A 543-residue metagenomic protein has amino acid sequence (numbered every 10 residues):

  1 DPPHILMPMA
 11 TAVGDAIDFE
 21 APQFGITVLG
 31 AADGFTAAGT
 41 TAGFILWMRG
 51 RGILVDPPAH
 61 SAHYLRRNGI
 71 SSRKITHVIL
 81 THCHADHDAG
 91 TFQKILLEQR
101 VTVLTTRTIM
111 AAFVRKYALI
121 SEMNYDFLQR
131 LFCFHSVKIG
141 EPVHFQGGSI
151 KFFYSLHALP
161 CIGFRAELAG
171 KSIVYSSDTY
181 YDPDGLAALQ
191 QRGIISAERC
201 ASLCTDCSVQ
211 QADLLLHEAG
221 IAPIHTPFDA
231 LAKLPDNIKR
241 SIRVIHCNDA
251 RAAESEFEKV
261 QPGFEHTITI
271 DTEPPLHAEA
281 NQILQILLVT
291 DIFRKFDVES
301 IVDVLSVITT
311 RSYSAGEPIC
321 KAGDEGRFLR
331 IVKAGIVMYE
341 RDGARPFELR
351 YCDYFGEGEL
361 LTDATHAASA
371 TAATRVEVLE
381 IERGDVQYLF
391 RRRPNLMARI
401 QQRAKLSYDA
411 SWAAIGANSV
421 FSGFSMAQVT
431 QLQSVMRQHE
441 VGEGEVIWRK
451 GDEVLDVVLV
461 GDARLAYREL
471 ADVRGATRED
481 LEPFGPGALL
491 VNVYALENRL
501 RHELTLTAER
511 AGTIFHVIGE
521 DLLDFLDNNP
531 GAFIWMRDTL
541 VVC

Functional and structural regions predicted by a protein language model:
D1-I70, F134-Q210, H266-H277: Core dinuclear metal-dependent hydrolase active-site scaffold
L54-V55, I79, I173-Y175, L214-L216 (+1 more regions): Structural motif
A59-T105, D206-L216: Active-site metal-binding motif and surrounding structural segment of the metallo-beta-lactamase
H84-A89, A111-A112, E141, A158-P160 (+3 more regions): Active-site environment of divalent metal-dependent phosphoester hydrolases
V101-A111, S241-H246: Short internal beta-strands
T108-S136: Active-site neighborhood of divalent metal-dependent phosphoester bond hydrolases
D182-T272: Cap/insert and terminal regions of metallo-dependent hydrolase folds
T269-C543: Cytosolic regulatory regions built on CNB/CRP/Popeye-like sensor folds
